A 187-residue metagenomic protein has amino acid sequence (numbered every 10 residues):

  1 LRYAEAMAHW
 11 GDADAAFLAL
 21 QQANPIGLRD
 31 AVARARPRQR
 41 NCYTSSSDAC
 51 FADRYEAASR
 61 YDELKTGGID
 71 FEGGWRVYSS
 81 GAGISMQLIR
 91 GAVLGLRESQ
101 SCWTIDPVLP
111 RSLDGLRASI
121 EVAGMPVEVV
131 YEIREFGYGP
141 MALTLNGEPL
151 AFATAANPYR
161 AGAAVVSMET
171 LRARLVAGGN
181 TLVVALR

Functional and structural regions predicted by a protein language model:
R2-R187: Non-catalytic C-terminal accessory modules of carbohydrate-active enzymes
